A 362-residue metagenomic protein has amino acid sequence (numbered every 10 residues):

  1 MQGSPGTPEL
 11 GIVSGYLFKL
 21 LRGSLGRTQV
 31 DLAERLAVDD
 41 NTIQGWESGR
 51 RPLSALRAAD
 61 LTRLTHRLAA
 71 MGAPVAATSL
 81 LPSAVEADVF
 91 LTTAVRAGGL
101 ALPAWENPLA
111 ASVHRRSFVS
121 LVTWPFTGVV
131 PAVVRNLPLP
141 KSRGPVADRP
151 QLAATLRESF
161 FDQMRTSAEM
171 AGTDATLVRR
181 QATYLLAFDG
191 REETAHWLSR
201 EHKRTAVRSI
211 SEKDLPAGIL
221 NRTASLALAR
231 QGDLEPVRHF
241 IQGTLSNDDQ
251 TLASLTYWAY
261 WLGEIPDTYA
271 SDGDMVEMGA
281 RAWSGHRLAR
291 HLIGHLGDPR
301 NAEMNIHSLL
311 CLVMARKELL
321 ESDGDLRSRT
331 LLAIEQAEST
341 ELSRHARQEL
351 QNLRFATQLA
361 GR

Functional and structural regions predicted by a protein language model:
M1-V95: Basic, Lys/Arg-rich alpha-helical nucleic-acid-recognition elements, primarily the DNA-binding modules of transcription
A55, I210-L215, L255, H345: Acidic, Ser/Thr-rich low-complexity linear motifs
R57, M170-T176, K213-G218, D298-N305 (+1 more regions): Helix-start/N-cap signature of alpha-helical segments
L91-A110, H114: Compositionally biased, long intrinsically disordered regions
N107-A217: Mid-protein regulatory/catalytic core that forms ligand/cofactor-binding pockets and protein-protein interaction
L137-R149, A175-E192, G218-D233, A259-D272 (+1 more regions): Tandem amphipathic alpha-helical repeat scaffolds
D189-T251: Helix-rich alpha-solenoid scaffolding regions
E235-R362: Long, low-complexity regulatory tails in eukaryotic proteins
